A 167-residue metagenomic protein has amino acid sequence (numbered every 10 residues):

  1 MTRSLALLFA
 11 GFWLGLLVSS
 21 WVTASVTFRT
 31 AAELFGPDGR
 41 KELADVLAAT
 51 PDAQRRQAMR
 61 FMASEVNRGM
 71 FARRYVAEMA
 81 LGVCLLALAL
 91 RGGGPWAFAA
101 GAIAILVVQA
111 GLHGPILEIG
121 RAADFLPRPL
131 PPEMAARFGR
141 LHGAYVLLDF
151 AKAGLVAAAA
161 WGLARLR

Functional and structural regions predicted by a protein language model:
M1-L14, C84-I105: Interfacial segments of alpha-helical transmembrane regions
T2-V83, E118-G120, D124-A135: Interfacial loop at the N-terminal end of multi-pass membrane proteins
L17, W21, A89, I105-L112: Alpha-helical transmembrane segments
M70-F71, E133-K152: Individual transmembrane alpha-helices with interfacial aromatic-anchor signatures
E78-G93, A151-R167: Transmembrane alpha-helical segments in integral membrane proteins
W96-R121: Hydrophobic alpha-helical transmembrane segments of integral membrane proteins
